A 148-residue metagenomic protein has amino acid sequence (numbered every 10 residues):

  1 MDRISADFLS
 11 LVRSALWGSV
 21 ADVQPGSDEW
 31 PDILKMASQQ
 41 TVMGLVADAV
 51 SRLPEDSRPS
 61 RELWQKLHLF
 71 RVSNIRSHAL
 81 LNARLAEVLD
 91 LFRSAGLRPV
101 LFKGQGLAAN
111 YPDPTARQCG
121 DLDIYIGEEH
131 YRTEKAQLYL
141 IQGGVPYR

Functional and structural regions predicted by a protein language model:
R3-I4, L9, W17-K103: Helical scaffold of the NTase/Pol beta-like nucleotidyltransferase catalytic core
A86-Q137: Active-site nucleotide-donor binding segment shared across nucleotidyl transfer reactions
Y147-R148: Catalytic core of pol beta-like nucleotidyltransferases
